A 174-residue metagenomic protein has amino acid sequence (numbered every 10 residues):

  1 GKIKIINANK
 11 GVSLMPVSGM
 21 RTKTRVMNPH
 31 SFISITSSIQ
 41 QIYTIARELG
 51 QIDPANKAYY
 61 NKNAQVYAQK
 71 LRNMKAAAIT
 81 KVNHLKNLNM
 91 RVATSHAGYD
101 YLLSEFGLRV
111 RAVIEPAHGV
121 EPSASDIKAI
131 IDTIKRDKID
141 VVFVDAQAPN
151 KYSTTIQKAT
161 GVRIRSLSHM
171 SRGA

Functional and structural regions predicted by a protein language model:
G1-A174: Extracytoplasmic metal-acquisition and chelation regions
